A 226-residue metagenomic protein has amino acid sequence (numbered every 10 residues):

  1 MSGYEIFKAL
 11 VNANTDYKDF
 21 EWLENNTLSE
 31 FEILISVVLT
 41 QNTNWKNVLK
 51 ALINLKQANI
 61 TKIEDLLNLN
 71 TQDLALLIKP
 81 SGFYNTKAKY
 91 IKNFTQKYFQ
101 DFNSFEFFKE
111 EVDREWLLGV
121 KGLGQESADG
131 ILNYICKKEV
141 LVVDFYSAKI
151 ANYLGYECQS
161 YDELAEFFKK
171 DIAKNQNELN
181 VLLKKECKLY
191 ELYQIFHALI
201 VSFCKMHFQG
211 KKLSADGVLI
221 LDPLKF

Functional and structural regions predicted by a protein language model:
M1-K109, V181-F226: N-terminal polyanion-binding entry modules of DNA glycosylases/AP lyases and select other DNA-binding proteins
D16, W45, T61, L123 (+3 more regions): Short, well-ordered coil loops that connect the C-terminus of an alpha-helix to the N-terminus of a beta-strand
L34-T40, I91, E110-Q159: Catalytic DNA-binding helix-loop module of base-excision-repair DNA glycosylases/AP lyases
Q57-N68, R114-G122, A165-E178, L221-F226: Short, mixed-charge aromatic SLiMs
I78-G82, F105-K109, G130-I135, K170-K174: Noncatalytic linker/hinge segments flanking ATPase motor cores
N133-H197: Phosphate-backbone recognition surface of nucleic-acid-processing proteins
